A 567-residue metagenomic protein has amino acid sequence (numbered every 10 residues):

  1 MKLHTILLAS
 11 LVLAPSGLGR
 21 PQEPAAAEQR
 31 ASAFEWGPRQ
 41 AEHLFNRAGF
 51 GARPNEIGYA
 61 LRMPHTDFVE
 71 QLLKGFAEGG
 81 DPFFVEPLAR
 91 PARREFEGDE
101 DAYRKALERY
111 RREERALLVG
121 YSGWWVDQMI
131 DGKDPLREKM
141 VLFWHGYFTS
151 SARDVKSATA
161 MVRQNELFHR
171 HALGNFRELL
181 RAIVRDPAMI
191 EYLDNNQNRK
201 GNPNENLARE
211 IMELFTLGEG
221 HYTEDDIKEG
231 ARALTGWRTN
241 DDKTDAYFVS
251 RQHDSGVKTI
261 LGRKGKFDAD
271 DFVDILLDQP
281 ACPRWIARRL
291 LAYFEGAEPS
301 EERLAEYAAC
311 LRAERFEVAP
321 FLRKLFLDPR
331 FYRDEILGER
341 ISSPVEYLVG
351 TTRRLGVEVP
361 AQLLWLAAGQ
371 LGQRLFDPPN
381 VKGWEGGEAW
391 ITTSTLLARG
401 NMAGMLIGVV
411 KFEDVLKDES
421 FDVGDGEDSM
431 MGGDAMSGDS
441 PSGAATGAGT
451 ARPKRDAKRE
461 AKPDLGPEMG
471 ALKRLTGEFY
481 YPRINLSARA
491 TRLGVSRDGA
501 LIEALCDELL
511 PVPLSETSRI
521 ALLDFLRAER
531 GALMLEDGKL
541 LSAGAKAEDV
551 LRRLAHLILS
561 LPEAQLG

Functional and structural regions predicted by a protein language model:
M1-H4: Positively charged n-region of N-terminal signal peptides that target proteins for export
I6-P15: Bacterial N-terminal signal peptides
G17-P21: Sec/Tat signal peptide C-region and signal peptidase I cleavage site
E23-W36, E42-P54, Q279, P283 (+2 more regions): Flexible, low-complexity segments enriched for small/polar residues
P24-P82, R185-M189, N195-N198, E210-E213 (+3 more regions): Cell-wall polysaccharide-cleaving catalytic domain and substrate-binding groove, primarily in peptidoglycan/chitin
A48-A52, L61, L72-G80, I130-K133 (+17 more regions): Sec/Tat-exported extracytoplasmic proteins
P54-H171, A532: N-terminal accessory alpha/beta regions
R104-L107, L118-W125, S157-A368, K462: Active-site substrate-binding loop specific to GH73 endo-beta-N-acetylglucosaminidase modules in bacterial autolysins
